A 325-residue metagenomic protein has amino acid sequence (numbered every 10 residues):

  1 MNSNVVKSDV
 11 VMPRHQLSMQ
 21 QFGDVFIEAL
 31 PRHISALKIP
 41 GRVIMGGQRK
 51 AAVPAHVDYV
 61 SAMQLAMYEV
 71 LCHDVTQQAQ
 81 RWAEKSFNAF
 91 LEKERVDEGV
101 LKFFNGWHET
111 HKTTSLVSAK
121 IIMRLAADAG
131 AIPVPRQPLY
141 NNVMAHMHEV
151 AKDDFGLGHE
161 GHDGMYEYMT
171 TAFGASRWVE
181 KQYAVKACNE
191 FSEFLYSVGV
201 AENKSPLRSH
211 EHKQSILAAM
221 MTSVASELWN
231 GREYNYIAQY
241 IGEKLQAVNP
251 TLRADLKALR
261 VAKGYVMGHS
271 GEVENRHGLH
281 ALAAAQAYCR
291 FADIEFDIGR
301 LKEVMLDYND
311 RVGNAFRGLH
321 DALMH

Functional and structural regions predicted by a protein language model:
M1-H325: Non-heme di-metal
